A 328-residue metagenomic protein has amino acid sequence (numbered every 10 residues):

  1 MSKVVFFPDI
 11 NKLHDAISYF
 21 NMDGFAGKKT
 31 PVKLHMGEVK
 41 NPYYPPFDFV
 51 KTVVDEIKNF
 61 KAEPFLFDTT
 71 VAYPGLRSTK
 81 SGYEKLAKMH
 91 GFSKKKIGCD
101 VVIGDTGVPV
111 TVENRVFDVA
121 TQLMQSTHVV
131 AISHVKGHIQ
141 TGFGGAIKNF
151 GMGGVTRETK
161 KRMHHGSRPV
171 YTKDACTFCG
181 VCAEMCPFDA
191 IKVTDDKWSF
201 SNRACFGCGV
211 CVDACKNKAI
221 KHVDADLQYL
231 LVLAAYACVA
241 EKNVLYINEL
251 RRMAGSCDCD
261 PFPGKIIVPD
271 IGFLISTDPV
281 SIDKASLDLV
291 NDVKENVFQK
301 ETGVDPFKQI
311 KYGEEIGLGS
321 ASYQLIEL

Functional and structural regions predicted by a protein language model:
M1-L328: N-terminal and secondary-structure boundary signal
